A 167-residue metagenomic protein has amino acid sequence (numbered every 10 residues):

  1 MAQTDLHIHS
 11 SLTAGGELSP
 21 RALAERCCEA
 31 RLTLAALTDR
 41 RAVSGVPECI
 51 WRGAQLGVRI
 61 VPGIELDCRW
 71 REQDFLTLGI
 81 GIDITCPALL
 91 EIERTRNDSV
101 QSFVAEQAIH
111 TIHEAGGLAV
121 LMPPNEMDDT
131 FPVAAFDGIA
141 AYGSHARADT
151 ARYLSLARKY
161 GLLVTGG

Functional and structural regions predicted by a protein language model:
M1-E72, M127, F131-A134, S155 (+1 more regions): An N-terminally biased module of ancient metal coordination in phosphate/nucleic-acid-related enzymes
V46-A146, Y160: Extended substrate/RNA-proximal surfaces in nucleic-acid metabolism proteins
T150-R152: A short, acidic, amphipathic alpha-helical segment used as a generic capping/interface helix at domain edges
L162-G167: Short acidic/histidine-rich active-site segments
